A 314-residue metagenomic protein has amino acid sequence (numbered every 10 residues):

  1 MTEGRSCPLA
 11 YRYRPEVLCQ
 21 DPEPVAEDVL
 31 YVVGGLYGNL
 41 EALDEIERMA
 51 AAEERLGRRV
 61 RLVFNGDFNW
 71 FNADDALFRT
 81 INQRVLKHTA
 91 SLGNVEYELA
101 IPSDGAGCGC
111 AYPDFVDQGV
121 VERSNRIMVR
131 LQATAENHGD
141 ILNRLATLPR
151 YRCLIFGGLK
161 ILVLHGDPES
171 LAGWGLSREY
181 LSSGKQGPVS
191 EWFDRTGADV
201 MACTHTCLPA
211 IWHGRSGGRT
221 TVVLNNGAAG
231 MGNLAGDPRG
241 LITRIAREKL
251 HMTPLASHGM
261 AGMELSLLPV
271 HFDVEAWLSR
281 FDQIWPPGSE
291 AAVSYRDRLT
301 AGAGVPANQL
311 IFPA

Functional and structural regions predicted by a protein language model:
M1-I81: N-terminal active-site segment of His-dependent metallophosphoesterases
T2-Y13, V25, H213-A314: Acidic, His/Gly-rich catalytic cores of divalent-metal-dependent hydrolytic chemistry
E27, G57-R59, V85-K87, G158-L159 (+2 more regions): A general structural motif
L30-V32, L62-F64, A90-S91, L162 (+1 more regions): Residue-level marker for buried hydrophobic side chains located in beta-strands that build the well-ordered beta-sheet
G35, G66-D67, G93-N94, H165 (+2 more regions): Active-site glycine-centered loops adjacent to acidic/histidine catalytic or metal-binding residues that shape
D75-R152, S183-E191: Active-site neighborhood of divalent metal-dependent phosphoester bond hydrolases
I101-A106, G175-L176, D237, L278-R280: Short aromatic-enriched loop/helix-cap "lid" or pocket-rim segments at secondary-structure transitions that line
L131-L265, F272: Acidic, His/Gly-enriched loop-helix segments that form or flank divalent-metal centers in metallo-dependent hydrolases
